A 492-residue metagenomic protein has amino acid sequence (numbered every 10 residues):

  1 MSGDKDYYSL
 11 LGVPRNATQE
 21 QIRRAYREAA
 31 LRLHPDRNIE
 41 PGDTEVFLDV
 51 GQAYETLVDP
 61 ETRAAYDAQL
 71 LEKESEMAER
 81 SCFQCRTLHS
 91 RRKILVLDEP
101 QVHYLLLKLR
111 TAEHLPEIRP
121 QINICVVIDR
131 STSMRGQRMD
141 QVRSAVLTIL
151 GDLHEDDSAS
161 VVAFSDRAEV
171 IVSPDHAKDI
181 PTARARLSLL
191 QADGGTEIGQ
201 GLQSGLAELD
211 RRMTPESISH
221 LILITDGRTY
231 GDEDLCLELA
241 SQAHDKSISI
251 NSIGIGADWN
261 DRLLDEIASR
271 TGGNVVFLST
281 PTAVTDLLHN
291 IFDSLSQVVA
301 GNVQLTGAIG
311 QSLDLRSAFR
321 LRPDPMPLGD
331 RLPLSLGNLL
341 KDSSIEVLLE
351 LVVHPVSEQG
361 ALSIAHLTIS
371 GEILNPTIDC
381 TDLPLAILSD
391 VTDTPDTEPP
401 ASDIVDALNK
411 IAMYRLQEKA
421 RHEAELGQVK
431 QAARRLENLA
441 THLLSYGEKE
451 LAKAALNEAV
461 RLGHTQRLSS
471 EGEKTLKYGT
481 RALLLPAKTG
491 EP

Functional and structural regions predicted by a protein language model:
M1-R15, E28-S90: J-domain (Hsp40/DnaJ) module recognition
M77-V96, L305-S317: Low-complexity, acidic Ser/Thr/Pro/Gly-rich terminal tails and inter-domain linkers that flank the onset of structured
L97-P100, P281, G329, D342-S344: Solvent-exposed, conformationally flexible loop/turn segments
Q101, L105-N302, V353-Q359, E448: Exposed acidic/Ser/Thr-rich ligand/metal-binding surfaces
E169-V172, G310-A318, L374-I378: Short aromatic-acidic-glycine turn motif
L321-S343: Extracellular adhesion/glycan-binding regions together with long Ser/Thr- and acidic-residue-rich low-complexity tracts
L340-E358: Low-complexity, intrinsically disordered segments enriched in Ser/Thr together with acidic residues
H354-P492: Long, acidic serine/threonine- and proline-rich intrinsically disordered regions
